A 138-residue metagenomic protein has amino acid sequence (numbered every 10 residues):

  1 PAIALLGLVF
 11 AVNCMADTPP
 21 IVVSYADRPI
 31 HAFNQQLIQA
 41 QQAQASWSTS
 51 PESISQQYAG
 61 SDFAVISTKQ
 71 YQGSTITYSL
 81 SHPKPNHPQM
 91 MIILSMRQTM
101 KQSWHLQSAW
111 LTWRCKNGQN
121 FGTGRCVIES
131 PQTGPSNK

Functional and structural regions predicted by a protein language model:
P1-I3: Bacterial N-terminal signal peptides that target proteins for export
A11-V12: N-terminal signal peptide c-region/cleavage motif recognized by signal peptidases
T18-Q35, Q39, W110-K138: Low-complexity, intrinsically disordered terminal/linker segments enriched in charged and Gly/Pro repeats
Q41-Q98: Mature extracytoplasmic domains of secretory-pathway proteins
L94-Q102, G124-I128: Short beta-strand segments and strand-loop junctions that repeat across beta-rich extracellular domains
K101-T112: Short, well-ordered strand-loop elements centered on a beta-strand within folded domains, enriched for acidic residues
